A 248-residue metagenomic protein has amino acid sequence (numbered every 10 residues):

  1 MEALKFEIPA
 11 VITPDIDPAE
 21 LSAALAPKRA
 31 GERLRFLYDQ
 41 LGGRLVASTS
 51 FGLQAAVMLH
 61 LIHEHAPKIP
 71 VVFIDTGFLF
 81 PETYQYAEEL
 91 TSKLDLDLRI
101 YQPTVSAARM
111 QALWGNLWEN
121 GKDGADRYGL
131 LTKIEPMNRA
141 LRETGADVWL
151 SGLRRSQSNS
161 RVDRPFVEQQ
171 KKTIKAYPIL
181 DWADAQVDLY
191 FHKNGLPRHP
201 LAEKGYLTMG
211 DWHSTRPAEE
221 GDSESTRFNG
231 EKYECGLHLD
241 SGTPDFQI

Functional and structural regions predicted by a protein language model:
E2-I248: Nucleotide-activated chemistry modules centered on ATP-dependent adenylation/adenylyltransferase
